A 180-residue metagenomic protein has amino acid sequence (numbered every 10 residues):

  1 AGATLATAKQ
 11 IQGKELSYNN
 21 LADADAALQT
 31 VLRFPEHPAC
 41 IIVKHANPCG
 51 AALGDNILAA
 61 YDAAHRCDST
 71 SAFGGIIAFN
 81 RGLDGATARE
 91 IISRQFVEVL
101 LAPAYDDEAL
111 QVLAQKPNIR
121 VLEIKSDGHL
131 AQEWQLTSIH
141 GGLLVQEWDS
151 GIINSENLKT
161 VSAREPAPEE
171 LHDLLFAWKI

Functional and structural regions predicted by a protein language model:
A1-I180: ATP-dependent carboxylate/acyl-activation modules
